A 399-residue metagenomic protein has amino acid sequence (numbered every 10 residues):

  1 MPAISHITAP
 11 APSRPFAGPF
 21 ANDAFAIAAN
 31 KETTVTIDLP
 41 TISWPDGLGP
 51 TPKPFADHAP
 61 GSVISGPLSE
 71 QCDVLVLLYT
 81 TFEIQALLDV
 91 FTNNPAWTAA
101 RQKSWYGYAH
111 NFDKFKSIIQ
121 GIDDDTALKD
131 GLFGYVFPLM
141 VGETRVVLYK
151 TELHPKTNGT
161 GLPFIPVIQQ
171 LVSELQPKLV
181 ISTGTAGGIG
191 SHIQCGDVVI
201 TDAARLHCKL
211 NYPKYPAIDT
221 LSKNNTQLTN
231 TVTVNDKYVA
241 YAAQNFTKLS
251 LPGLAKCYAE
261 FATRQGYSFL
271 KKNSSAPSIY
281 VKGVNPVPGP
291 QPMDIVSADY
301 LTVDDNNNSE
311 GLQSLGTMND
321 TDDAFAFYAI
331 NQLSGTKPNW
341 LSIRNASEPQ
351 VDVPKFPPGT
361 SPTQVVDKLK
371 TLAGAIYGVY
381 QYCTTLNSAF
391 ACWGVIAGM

Functional and structural regions predicted by a protein language model:
P2-K370, V379-M399: Intrinsic-disorder/coil detector with helix-boundary
G374: Short glycine/proline- and acidic residue-enriched helix-loop micro-motifs that form flexible lids or anion-recognition
